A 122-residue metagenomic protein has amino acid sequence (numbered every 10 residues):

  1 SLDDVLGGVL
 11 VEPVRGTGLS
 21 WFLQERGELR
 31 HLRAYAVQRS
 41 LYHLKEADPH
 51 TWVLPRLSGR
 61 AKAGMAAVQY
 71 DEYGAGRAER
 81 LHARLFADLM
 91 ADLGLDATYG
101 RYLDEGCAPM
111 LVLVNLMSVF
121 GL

Functional and structural regions predicted by a protein language model:
S1-L122: Non-heme di-metal
